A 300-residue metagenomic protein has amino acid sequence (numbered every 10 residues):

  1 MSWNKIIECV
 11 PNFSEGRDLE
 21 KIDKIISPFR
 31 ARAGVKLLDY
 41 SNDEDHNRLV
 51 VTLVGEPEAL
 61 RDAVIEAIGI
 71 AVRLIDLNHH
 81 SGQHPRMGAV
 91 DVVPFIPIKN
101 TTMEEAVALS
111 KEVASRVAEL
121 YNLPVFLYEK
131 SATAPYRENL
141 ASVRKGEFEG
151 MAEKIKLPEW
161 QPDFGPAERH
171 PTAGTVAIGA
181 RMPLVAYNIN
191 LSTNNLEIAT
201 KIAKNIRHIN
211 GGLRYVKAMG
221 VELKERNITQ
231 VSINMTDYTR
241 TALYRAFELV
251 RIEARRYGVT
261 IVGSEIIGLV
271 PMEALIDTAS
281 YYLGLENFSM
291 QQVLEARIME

Functional and structural regions predicted by a protein language model:
S2-E300: Long, contiguous binding/interaction regions
